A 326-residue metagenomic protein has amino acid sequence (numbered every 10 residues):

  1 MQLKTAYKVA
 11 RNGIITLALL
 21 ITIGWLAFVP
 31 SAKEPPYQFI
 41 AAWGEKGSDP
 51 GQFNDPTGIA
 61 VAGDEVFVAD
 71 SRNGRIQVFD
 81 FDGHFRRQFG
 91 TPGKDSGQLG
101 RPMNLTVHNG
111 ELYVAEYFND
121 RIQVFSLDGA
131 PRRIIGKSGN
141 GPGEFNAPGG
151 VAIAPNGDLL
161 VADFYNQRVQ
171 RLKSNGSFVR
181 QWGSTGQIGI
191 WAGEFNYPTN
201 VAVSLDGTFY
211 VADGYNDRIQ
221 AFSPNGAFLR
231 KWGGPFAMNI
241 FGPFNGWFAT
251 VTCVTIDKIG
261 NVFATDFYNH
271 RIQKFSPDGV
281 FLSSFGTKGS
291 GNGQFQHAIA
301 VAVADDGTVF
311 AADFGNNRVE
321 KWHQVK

Functional and structural regions predicted by a protein language model:
Q2-T16: N-terminal Sec-pathway targeting helices
G13-I15, G24-K326: Eukaryotic scaffold repeat domains enriched in small/polar residues
